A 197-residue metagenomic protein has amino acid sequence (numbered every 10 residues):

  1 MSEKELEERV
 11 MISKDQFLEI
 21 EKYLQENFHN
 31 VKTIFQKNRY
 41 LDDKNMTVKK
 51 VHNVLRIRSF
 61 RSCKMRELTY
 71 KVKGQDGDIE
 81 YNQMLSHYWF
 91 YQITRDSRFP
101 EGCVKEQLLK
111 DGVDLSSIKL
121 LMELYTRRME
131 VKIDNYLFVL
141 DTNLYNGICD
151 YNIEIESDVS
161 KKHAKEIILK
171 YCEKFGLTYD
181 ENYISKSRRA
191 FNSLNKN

Functional and structural regions predicted by a protein language model:
M1-N197: Phosphate-end processing signature that detects enzymes handling 5′-triphosphorylated RNA and polyphosphate
